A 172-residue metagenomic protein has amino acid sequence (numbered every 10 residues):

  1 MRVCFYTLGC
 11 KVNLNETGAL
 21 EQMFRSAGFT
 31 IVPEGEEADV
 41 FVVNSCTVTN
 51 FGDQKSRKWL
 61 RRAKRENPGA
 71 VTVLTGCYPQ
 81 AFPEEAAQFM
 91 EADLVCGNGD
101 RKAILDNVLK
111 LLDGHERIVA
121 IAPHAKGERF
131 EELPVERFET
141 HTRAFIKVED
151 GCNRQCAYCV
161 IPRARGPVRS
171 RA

Functional and structural regions predicted by a protein language model:
M1-A172: Proteins enriched for Cys/Gly/acidic motifs involved in redox and nucleic-acid/cofactor modification
